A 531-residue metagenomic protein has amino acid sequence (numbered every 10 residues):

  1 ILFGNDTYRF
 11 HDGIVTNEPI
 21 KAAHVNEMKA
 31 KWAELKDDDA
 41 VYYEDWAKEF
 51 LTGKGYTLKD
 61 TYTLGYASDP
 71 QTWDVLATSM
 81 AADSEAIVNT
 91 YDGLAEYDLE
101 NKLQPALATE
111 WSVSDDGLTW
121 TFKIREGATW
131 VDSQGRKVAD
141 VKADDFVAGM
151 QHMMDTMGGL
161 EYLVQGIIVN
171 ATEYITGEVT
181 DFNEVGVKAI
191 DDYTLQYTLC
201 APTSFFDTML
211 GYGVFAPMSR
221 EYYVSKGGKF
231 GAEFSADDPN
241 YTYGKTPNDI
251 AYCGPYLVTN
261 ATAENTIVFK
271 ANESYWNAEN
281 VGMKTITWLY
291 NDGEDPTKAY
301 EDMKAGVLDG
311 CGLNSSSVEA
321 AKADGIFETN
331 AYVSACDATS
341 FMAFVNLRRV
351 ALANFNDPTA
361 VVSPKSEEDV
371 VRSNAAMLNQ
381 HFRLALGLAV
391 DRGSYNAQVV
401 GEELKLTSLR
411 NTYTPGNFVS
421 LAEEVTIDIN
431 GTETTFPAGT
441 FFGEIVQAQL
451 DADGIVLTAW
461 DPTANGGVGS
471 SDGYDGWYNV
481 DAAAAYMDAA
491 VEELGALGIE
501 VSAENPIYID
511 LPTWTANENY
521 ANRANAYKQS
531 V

Functional and structural regions predicted by a protein language model:
T7, Y62, Y66-I87, L107 (+4 more regions): A structural "hinge/loop" feature
M28, G65-D115, A251: N-terminal lobe/hinge region of extracytoplasmic solute-binding protein
L58-S68, T109, T119-K123, F146-G149 (+6 more regions): Short, well-ordered beta-strand elements
A81, L99, T180-E184, D192 (+3 more regions): Gly/Pro-rich hinge or "lid" segments in bacterial periplasmic/extracellular proteins
T109-L163, Q196, A299-D302, V371-L378 (+1 more regions): Aromatic- and charge-enriched surface segment that lines or borders ligand/interaction sites
Y243-P247, S274-D324, D337: Ligand-site clamp/hinge motif
K270, S373-Q529: Append "and occasionally in soluble cytosolic enzymes with long acidic Gly/Pro-rich linkers
K270-S274, D292, T339-H381, Q398-V399: A bilobed periplasmic-binding-protein/Venus flytrap-type ligand-binding module shared by bacterial periplasmic
